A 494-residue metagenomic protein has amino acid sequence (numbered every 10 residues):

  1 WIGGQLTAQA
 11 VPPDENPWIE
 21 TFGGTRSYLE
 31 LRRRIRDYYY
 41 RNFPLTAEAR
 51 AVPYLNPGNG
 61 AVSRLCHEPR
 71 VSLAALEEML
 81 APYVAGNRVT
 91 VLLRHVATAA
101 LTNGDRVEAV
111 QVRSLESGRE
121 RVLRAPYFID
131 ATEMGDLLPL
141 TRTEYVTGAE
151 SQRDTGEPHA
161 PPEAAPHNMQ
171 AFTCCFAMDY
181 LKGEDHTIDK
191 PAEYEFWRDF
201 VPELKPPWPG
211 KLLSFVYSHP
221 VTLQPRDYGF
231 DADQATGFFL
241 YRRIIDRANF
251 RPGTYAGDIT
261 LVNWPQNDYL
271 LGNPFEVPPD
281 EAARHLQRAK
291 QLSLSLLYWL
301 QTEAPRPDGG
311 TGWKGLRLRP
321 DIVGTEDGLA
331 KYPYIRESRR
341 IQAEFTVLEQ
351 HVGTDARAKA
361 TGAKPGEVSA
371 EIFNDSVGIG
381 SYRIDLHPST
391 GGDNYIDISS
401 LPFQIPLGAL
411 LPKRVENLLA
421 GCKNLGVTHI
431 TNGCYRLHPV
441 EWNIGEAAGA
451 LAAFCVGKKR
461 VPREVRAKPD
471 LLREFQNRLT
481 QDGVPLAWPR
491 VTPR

Functional and structural regions predicted by a protein language model:
I2-H95, A99, Q170-F176: Conserved N-terminal/central alpha/beta ligand/cofactor-binding core
L31, L92-T98, G104-A109, E116-Y127 (+1 more regions): Flavin (FAD/FMN)-binding glycine-rich loop and adjacent Rossmann-like elements that form
